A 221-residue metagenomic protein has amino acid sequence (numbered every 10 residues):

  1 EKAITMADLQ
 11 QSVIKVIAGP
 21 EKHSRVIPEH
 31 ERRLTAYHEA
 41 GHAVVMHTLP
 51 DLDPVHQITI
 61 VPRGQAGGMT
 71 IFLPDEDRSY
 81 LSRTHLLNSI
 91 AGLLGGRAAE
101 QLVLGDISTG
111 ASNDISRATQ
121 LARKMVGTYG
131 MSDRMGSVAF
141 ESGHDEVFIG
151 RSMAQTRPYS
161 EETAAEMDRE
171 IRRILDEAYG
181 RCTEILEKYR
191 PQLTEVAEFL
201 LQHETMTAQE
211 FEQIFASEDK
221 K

Functional and structural regions predicted by a protein language model:
E1-L9, K15-L34, Y129-S137: C-terminal helical "lid" subdomain and adjoining coupling/linker elements of P-loop NTPases
Q11, H42: Active-site micro-motifs of SAM-dependent methyltransferase domains
H30-Y37, A43-K221: Soluble catalytic regions of large protease machineries
